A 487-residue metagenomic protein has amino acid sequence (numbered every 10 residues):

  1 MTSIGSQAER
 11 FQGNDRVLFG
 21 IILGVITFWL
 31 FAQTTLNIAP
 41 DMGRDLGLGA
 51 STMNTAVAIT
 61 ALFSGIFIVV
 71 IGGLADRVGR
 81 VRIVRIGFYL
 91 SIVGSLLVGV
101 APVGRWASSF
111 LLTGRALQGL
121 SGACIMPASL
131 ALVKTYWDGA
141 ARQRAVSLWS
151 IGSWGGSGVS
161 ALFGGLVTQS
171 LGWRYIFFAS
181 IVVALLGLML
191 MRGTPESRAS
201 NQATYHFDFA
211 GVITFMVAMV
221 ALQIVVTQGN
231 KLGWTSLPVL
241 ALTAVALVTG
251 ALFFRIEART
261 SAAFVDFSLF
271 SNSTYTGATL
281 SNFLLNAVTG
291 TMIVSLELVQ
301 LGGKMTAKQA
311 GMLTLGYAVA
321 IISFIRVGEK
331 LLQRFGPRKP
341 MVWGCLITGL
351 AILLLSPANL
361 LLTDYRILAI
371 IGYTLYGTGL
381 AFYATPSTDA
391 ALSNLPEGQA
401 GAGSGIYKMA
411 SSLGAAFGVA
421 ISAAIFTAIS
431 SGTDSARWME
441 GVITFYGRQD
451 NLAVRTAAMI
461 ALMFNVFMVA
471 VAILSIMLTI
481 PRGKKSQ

Functional and structural regions predicted by a protein language model:
M1-L30, R44: Cytosolic juxtamembrane N-terminal segment immediately preceding the first transmembrane helix of multi-pass
L18-F28, T35-N37, L237-L242, T249 (+2 more regions): 12-transmembrane solute porter fold
I38-F67, W106-L112, K308-M312: Extracellular/periplasmic helix-loop-helix junction of adjacent transmembrane segments in MFS-like secondary
A39, G156-T168, L222, V226 (+3 more regions): Small-residue (Gly/Pro/Ala) motifs that create kinks and tight helix-helix packing interfaces
D41, G72-G73, R77, L166 (+1 more regions): Membrane-interface helix termini in secondary transporters
A58-G73, M126-L130, L315-G328: Central cavity-lining transmembrane alpha-helices of secondary-active solute carriers, predominantly the Major
D76-A210: Helix-loop-helix hairpins in multi-pass membrane proteins, especially solute transporters
Q169-N282, V288, L313, V466: Hydrophobic transmembrane-helix bundles of small-molecule transporters
